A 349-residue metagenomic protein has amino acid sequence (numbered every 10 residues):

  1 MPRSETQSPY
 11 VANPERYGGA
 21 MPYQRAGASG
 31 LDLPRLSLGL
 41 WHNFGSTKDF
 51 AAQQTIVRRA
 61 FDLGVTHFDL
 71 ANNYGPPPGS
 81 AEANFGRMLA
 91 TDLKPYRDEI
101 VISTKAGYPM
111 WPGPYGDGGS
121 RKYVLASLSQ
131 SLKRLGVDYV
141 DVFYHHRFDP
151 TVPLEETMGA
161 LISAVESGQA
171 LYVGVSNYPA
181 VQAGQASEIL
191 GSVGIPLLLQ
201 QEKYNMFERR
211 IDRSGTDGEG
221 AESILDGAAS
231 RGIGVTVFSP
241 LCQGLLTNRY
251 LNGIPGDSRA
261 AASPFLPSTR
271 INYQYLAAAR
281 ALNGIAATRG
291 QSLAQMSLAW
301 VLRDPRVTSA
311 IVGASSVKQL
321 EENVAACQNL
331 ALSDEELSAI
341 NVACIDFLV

Functional and structural regions predicted by a protein language model:
M1-I100: N-terminal binding-site loop/beta-alpha segment at the start of enzyme catalytic domains that lines or forms
R3-A20, L154-F347: Beta/alpha (TIM)-barrel catalytic core signal, keyed to glycine-rich beta->alpha loops juxtaposed to Asp/Glu that bind
G27-G45, S103-G116, Y139, Y144: N-terminal small/glycine-rich loop or linker at the start of catalytic domains across soluble metabolic enzymes
P34-L38, F68-L70, I100-T104, F143-H145 (+4 more regions): Hydrophobic faces of well-ordered beta-strands that scaffold small-molecule active sites in alpha/beta enzyme cores
F44-F50, N73-A81, D149-P153, P179-A183 (+1 more regions): Acidic-and-aromatic substrate-binding clefts and catalytic sites of carbohydrate-active enzymes
K48-A52, S80, N84, Y115-A126 (+3 more regions): Alpha-helix N-cap and loop-to-helix initiation/capping positions
K48-F61, G119-L135, G184-S187: Short, acidic/polar
L132-V152: Active-site groove signature of glycoside hydrolases
